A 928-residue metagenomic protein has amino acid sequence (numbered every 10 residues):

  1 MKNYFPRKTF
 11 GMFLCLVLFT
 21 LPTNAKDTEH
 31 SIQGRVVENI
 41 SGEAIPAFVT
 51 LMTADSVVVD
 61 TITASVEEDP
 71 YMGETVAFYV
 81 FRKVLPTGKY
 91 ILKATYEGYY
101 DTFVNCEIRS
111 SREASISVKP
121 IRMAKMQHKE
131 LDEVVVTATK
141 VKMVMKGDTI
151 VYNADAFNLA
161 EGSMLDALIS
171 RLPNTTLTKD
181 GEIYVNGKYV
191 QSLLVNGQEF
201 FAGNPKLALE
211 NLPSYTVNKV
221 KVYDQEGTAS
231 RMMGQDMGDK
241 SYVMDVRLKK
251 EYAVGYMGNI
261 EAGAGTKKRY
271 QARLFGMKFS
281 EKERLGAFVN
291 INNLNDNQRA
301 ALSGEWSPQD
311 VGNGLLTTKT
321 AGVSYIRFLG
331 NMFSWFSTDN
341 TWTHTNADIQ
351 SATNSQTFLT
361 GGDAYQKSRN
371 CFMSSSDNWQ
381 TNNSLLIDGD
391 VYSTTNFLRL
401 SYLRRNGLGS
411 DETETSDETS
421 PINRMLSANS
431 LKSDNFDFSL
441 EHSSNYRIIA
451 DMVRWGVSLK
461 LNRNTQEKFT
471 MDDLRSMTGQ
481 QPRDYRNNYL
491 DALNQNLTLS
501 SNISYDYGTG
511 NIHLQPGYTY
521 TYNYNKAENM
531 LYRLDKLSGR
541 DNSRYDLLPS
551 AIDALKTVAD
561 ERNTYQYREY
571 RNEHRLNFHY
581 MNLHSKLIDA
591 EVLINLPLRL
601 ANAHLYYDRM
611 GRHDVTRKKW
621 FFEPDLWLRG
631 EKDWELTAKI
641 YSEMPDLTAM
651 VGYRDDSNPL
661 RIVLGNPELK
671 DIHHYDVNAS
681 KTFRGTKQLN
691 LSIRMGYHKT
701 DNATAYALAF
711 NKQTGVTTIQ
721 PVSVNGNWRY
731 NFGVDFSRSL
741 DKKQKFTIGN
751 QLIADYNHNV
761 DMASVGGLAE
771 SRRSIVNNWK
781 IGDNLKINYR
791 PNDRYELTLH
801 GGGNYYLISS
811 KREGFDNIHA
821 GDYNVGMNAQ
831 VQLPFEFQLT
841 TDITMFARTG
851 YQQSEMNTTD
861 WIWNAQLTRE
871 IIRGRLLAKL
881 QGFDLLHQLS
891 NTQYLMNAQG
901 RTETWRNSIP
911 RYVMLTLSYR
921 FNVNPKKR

Functional and structural regions predicted by a protein language model:
H30-E38, I121: A short, amphipathic beta-strand motif
R35-I45, M52-T53, K140: Structural motif
T50-M52, K93-E97, E113-A156, T178-D180 (+3 more regions): Short, acidic, small-residue-rich periplasmic hinge/interaction motif at the N-terminus of Gram-negative outer-membrane
S56-F78: Short, acidic Ser/Thr/Gly-rich low-complexity loop/linker segments typical of extracellular and cell-surface proteins
S56-V57, F78-V80, K89-C106: A short, solvent-exposed loop/turn motif at the edges and junctions of modular extracellular/periplasmic domains
D166-F201, K219, A229-G238: Extracytoplasmic beta-strand/coil segments of soluble accessory domains associated with Gram-negative outer-membrane
E199-E226, E281: Short acidic/polar hinge/loop motifs at secondary-structure boundaries that mediate gating or recognition
G203-K206, E226-K268, K282-R928: Primarily recognizes Gram-negative and organellar outer-membrane beta-barrels
